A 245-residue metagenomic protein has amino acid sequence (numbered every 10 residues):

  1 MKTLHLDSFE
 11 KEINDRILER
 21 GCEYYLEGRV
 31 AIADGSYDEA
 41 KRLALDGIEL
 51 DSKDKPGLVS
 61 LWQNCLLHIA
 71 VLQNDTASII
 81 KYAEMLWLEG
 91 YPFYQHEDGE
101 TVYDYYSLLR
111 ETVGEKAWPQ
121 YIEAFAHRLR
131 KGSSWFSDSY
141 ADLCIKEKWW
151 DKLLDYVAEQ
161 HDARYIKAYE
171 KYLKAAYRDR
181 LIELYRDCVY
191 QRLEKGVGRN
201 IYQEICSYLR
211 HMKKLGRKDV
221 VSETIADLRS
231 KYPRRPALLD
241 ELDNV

Functional and structural regions predicted by a protein language model:
M1, E27-D34, C65-I69, L86 (+10 more regions): Structural register within alpha-helical repeat arrays
L4-L6, V30-I32, L45, L50-V59 (+4 more regions): Long, charge-dense low-complexity segments
L4-S8, I17-E27, D38, D54-N64 (+7 more regions): Generic helix N-cap/helix-start motif at coil->alpha-helix transitions
L6-R16, E39-I48, T76-L86, A117-L129 (+3 more regions): Alpha-helical repeat scaffolds
E12, R16, V30, L43 (+14 more regions): Residue position in alpha-helical solenoids
E19-G21, A175-R178, R217-V221: Short, charge-rich amphipathic alpha-helical segments embedded in non-transmembrane helical bundles/solenoids
V189, N200-V245: C-terminal non-catalytic interaction modules
